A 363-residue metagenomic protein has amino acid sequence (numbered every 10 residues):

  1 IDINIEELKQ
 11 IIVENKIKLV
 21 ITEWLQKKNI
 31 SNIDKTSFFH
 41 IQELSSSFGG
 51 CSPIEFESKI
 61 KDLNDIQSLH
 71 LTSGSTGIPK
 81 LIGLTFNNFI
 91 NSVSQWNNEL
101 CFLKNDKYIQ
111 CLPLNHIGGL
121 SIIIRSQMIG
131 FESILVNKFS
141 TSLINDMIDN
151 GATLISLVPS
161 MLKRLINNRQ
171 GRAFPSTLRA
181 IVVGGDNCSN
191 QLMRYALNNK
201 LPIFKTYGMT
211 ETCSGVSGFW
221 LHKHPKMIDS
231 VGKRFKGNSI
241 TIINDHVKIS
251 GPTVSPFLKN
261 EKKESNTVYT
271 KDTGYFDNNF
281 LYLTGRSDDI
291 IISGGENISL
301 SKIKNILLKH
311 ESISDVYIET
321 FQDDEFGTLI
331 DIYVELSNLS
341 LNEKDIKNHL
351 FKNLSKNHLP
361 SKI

Functional and structural regions predicted by a protein language model:
I1-C51, L336-L339: Structural core segment of the AMP-binding/adenylate-forming
I1-I11, W24-Q26, C111, F131-N150 (+2 more regions): ATP-dependent adenylate-forming carboxylate-activation enzymes
E43-I66, V93: Flexible, low-complexity linker/hinge segments
D65-S94: Conserved AMP-binding A3 loop
I90-K107, L114-L154: Conserved AMP-binding/adenylation subdomain of ANL enzymes
I134-V136, I155, L201-S239, I243-D245 (+1 more regions): Conserved ATP-binding loop and adjacent catalytic segment of the adenylate-forming AMP-binding
A152-L157, K163-P225: Gly/Ser/Thr-rich phosphate-binding loop
G251, E264-N266, K271-H358: AMP-binding/adenylate-forming catalytic core of the ANL superfamily
